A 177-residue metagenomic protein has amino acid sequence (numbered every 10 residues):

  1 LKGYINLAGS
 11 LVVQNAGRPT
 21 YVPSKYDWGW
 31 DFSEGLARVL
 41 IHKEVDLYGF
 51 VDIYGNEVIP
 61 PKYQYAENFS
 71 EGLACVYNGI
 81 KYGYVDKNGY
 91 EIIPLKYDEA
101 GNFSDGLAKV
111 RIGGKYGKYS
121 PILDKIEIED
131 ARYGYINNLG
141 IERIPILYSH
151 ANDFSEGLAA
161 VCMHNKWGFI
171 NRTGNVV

Functional and structural regions predicted by a protein language model:
L1-V177: Residue-level detector of conserved, function-critical positions
